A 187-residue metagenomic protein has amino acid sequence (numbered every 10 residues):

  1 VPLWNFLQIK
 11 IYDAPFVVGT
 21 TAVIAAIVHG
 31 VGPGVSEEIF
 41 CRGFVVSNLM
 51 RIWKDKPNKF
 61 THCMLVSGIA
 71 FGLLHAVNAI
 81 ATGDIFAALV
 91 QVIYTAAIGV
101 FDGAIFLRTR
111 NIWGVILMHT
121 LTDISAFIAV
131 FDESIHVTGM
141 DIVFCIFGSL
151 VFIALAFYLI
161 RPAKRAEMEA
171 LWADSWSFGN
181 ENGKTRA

Functional and structural regions predicted by a protein language model:
V1-F6, G68-V77, T120-V130: Aromatic-anchored segments of alpha-helical transmembrane domains
D13-I24, K54-N58: Helix-boundary and loop/linker segments of multi-pass membrane transporters
V23, T61-V66, V92-I93, W113-L117 (+1 more regions): Hydrophobic alpha-helical transmembrane segments
V35-F40, F44-V45, L49, L73 (+3 more regions): Active-site His/Glu-centered metal-binding helix of metallohydrolases
S36-V66, D84, A104-N111: Membrane-interface helix/loop boundary segments of multi-pass membrane proteins
N48, G72, A88-A104: Hydrophobic alpha-helical segments embedded in the membrane of multi-pass proteins
V77-I93: Interfacial helix-loop-helix junctions of multi-pass membrane proteins
M118-A187: C-terminal membrane module of polytopic membrane proteins
